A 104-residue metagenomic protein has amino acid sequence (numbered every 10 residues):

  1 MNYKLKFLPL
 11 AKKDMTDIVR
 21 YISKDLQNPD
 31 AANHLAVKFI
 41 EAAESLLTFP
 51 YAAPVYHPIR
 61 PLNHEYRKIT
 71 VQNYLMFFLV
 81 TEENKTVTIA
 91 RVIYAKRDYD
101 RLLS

Functional and structural regions predicted by a protein language model:
M1, H64, K85-T88: Residue-level signal for beta-strand positions within conserved beta-sheet cores that form or flank
M1-K38: Arg/Lys-rich, positively charged N-terminal/basic patches that mediate binding to nucleic acids
P9, I59, N63, R97 (+1 more regions): Solvent-exposed, flexible loop/coil residues
I40-E44: Compact soluble domain cores
L47-P50: Short proline/glycine- and basic residue-enriched helix-capping loop/turn segments at helix->loop/beta transitions
A52-E82: Basic/aromatic recognition patch in beta-strand/loop cores that engages polyanionic ligands
V71-L75, L79-S104: Enriched for short, Lys/Arg-rich terminal
